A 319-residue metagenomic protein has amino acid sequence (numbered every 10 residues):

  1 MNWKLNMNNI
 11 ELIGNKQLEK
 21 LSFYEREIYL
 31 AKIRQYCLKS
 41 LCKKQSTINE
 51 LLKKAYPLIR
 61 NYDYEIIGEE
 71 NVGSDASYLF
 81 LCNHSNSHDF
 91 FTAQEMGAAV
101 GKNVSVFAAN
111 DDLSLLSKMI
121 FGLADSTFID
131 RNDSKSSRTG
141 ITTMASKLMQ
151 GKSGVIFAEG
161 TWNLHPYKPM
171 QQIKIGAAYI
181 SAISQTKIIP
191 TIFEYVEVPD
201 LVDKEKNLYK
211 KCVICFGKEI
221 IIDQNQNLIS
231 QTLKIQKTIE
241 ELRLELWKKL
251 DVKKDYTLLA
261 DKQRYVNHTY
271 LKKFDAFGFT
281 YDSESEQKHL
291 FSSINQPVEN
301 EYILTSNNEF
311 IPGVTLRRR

Functional and structural regions predicted by a protein language model:
N2-I33, S40, R138-R319: Non-catalytic C-terminal accessory region of glycerolipid acyltransferases and related lyso-lipid remodeling enzymes
K32-L52: Helix-enriched interaction subdomains in cytosolic or periplasmic regions, typified by TIR/SEFIR signaling/NADase cores
K53-H84: Helix-to-loop junction immediately C-terminal to a conserved catalytic motif
P57-I59, G97, F121, K147 (+1 more regions): A generic structural signal for well-ordered alpha-helical segments
Y62, N86, S134-R138, M170-Q171: A conditional alpha-helix N-cap/helix-loop micro-motif detector
I66-E69, S114, R138-I141: Structural motif corresponding to alpha-helix initiation and N-cap regions
S74-S134: Catalytic core of membrane glycerolipid acyltransferases/transacylases, capturing the structured, soluble-facing
